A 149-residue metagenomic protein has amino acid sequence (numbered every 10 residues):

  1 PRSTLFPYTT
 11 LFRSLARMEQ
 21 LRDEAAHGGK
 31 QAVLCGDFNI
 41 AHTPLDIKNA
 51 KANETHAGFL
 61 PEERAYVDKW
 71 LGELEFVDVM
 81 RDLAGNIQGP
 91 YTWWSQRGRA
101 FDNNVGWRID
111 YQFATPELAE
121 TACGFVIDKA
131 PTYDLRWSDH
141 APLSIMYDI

Functional and structural regions predicted by a protein language model:
P1, G36-D37, G106, D110: Glycine-centered flexibility sites
P1-T10: Single conserved hydrophobic/aromatic residue that forms the stacking wall/gate of nucleotide- or nucleobase-binding
P7, G28, S138-D139: Residue-level preference for short coil/turn positions at secondary-structure junctions
F12-G29: A long, amphipathic alpha-helix that forms part of the scaffold/cap immediately adjacent to metal-dependent active
S14, M18, L34, E63-Y66: Amphipathic alpha-helical interface surfaces
A25-L34, V77-D78: Short, structured loop/turn "capping" segments at alpha-beta junctions
K30-P44: Acidic/histidine-rich, metal-coordinating catalytic segments
P44-I149: Metal-dependent phosphoester-hydrolase catalytic domains
